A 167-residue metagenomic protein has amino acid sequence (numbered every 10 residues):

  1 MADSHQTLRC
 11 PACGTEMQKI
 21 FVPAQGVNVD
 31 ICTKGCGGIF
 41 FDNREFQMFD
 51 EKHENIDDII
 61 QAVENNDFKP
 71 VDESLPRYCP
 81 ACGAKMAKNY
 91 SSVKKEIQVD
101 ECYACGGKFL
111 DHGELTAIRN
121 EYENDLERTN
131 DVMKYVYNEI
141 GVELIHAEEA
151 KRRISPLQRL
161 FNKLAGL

Functional and structural regions predicted by a protein language model:
A2-A12, E16: General detector of N-terminal leader/presequence modules that precede the first folded domain
S4-Q6, Q25-N28, D72-L75, Q98: Short metal-coordination and nucleic-acid-contact micro-motifs, chiefly zinc-binding Cys/His arrays
C10-C13, C32-T33, C79-C82, C102: Short cysteine-rich clusters marking metal-coordination/redox-active sites
E16, G35-I39, K85, C105-K108: Cys/His-rich metal-chelating microdomains
M17-F21, Q25-I31, A87-S91, I97-V99: Short, recurring structural edge motifs at helix starts
I39-F41, F46, K108-L110, L115: Short, structured motif recognition centered on aromatic/hydrophobic residues
E45-K69, Y122-F161, L167: Short, intrinsically disordered terminal segments enriched in charged and Pro/Gly residues
E64-A104, K108, T116-I118: Short, solvent-exposed interaction modules
